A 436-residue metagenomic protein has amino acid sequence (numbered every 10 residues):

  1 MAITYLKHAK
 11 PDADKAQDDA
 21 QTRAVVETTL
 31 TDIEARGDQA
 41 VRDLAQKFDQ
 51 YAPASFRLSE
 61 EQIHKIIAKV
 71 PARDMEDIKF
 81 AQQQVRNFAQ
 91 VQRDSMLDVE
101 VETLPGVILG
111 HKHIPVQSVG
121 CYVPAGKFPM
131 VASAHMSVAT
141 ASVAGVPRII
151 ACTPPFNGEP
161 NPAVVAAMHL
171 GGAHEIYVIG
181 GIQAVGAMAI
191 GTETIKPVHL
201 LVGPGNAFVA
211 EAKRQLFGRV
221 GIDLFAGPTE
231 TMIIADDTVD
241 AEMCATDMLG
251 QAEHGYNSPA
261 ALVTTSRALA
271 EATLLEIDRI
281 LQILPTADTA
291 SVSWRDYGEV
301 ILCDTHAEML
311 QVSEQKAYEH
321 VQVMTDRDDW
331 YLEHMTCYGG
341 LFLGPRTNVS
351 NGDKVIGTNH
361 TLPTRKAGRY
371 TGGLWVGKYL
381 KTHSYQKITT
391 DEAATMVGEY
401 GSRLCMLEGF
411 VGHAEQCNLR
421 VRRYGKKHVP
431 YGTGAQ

Functional and structural regions predicted by a protein language model:
M1-Q117: N-terminal Rossmann-like NAD(P)+-binding subdomain of aldehyde/semialdehyde dehydrogenases
I3-H8, E175-G180, V300-T305: Short acidic-hydrophobic, aromatic-tinged amphipathic segments that line or gate anion-handling sites
S95-V101, G221, S258-V263, I283-W294 (+3 more regions): Flexible, glycine/charged-enriched surface loops at secondary-structure junctions
E102-A166: Conserved small-residue-rich beta-alpha loop and adjacent elements that most often cradle the phosphate/pyrophosphate
G172-P259: Conserved NAD(P)+-binding/catalytic subdomain of aldehyde/semialdehyde dehydrogenases
G250, H254, L262-Y338: A glycine- and small/hydrophobic-rich beta-loop-beta segment that serves as a flexible "lid/hinge" or phosphate-binding
H306, E314-Q436: C-terminal core of ALDH-fold dehydrogenases
